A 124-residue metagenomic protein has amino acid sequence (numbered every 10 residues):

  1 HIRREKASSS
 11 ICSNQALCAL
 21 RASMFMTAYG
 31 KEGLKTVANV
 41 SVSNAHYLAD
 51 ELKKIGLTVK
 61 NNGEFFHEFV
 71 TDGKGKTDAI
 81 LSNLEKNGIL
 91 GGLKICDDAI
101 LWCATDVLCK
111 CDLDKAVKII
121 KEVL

Functional and structural regions predicted by a protein language model:
H1-I55, V59-N62: Active-site C-terminal subdomain of aminotransferase-like
E32-K35, N44-H46, H67-F69, T77-D78 (+1 more regions): Flexible loop/turn segments at secondary-structure boundaries
Y47-I55, A79-I89, I119-V123: Generic non-transmembrane alpha-helical segments
G56-N87: Conserved PLP-binding catalytic core of the aspartate aminotransferase-like
N62-E64, K86-L101: Conserved PLP cofactor-binding pocket of PLP-dependent enzymes
K76-A79, N83, C96-L124: PLP-dependent enzyme catalytic core of the Aspartate aminotransferase-like
